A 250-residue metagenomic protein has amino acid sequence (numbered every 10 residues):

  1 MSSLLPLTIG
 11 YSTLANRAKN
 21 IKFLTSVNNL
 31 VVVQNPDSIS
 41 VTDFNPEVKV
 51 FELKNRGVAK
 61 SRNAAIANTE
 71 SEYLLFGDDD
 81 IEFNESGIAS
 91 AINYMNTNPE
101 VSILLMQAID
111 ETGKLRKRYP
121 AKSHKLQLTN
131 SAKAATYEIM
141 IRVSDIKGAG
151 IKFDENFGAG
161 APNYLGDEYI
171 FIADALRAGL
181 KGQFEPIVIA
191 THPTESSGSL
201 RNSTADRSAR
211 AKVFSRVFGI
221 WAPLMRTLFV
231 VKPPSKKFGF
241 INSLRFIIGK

Functional and structural regions predicted by a protein language model:
M1-N28, V41: N-proximal low-complexity "stem/linker" segments adjacent to membrane-targeting elements
L53-T69: Glycine-rich, basic loop-to-helix element that forms the pyrophosphate-binding segment of sugar-nucleotide handling
L74: Short aromatic/hydrophobic "clamp" motif used to bind/position activated sugar donors
D78-E82: The conserved acidic donor/metal-binding loop of glycosyltransferases
S86-Y119: Conserved donor NDP-sugar-binding/catalytic core segment of glycosyltransferases
G158-I170: Acidic donor-binding loop at a coil-to-helix junction in glycosyltransferase catalytic cores that engages
Y169-T191, G219-I220: Catalytic donor-sugar/metal-binding loop of nucleotide-sugar-dependent glycosyltransferases
R201-K250: Non-catalytic, C-terminal membrane-associated alpha-helical segments of glycosyltransferases
